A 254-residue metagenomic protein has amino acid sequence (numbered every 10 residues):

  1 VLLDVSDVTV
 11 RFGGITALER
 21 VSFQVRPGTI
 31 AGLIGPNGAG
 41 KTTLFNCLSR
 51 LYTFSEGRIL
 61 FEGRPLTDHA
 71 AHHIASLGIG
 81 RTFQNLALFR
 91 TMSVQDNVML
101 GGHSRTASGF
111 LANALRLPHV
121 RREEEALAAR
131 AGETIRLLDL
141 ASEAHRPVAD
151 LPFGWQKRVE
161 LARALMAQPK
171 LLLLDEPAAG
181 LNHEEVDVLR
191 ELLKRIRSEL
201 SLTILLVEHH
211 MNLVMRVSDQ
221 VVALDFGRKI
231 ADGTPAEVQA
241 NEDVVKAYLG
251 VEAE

Functional and structural regions predicted by a protein language model:
V1-E254: Glycine-rich phosphate-binding loops of nucleotide-dependent enzymes
